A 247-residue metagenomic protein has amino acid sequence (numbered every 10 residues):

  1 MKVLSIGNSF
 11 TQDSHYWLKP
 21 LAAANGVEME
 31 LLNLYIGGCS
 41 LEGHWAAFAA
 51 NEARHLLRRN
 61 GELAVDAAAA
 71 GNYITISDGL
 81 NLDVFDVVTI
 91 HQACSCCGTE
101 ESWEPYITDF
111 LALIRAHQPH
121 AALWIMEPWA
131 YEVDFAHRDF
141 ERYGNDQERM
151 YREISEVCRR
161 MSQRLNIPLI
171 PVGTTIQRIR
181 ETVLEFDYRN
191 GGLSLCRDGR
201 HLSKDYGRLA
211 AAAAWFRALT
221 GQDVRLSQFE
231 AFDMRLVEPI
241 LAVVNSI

Functional and structural regions predicted by a protein language model:
K2-L4, Q12-I107: Conserved SGNH/GDSL esterase-like catalytic core that processes O-acyl groups on lipids and polysaccharides
L4-I6, M126: Short hydrophobic segments within beta-strands
S9: Catalytic nucleophile serine of serine hydrolases, specifically the conserved "nucleophile elbow" pentapeptide
E30-G37, L41, Q147-E156, I176 (+2 more regions): Charged, low-complexity, helix-prone segments enriched in Lys/Glu/Asp/Gln
N72-K204, R217, L226: Alpha-helical cap/lid subdomain in secreted, periplasmic, or secretory-pathway luminal O-acyl-processing enzymes
Y188-I247: Conserved catalytic region of serine esterases and O-acyltransferases that act on ester linkages in lipids
